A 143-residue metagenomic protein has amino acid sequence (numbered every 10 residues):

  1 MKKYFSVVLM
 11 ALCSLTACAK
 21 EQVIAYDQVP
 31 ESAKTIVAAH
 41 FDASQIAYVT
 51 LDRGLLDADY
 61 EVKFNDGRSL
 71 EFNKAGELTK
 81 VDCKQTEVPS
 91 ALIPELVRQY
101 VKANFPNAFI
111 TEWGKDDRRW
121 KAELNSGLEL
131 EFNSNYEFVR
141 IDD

Functional and structural regions predicted by a protein language model:
M1-A25, V37: Bacterial Sec-dependent N-terminal signal peptides
K20-D143: Interaction-mediating elements
